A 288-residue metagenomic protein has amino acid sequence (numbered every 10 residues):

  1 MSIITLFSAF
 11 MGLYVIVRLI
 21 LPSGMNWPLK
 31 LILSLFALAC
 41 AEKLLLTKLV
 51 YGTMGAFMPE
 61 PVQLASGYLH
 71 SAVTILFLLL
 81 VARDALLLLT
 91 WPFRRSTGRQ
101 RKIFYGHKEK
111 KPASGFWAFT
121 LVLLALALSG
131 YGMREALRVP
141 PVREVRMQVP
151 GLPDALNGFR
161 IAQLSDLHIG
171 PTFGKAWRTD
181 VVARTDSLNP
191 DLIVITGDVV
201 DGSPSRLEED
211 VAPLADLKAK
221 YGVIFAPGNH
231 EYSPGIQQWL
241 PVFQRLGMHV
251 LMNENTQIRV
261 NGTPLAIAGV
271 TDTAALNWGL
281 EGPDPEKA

Functional and structural regions predicted by a protein language model:
M1-R138: Non-catalytic terminal accessory segments
R143, Q148-A288: Soluble catalytic domains of enzymes that build or remodel membrane lipids, polysaccharides, and related
